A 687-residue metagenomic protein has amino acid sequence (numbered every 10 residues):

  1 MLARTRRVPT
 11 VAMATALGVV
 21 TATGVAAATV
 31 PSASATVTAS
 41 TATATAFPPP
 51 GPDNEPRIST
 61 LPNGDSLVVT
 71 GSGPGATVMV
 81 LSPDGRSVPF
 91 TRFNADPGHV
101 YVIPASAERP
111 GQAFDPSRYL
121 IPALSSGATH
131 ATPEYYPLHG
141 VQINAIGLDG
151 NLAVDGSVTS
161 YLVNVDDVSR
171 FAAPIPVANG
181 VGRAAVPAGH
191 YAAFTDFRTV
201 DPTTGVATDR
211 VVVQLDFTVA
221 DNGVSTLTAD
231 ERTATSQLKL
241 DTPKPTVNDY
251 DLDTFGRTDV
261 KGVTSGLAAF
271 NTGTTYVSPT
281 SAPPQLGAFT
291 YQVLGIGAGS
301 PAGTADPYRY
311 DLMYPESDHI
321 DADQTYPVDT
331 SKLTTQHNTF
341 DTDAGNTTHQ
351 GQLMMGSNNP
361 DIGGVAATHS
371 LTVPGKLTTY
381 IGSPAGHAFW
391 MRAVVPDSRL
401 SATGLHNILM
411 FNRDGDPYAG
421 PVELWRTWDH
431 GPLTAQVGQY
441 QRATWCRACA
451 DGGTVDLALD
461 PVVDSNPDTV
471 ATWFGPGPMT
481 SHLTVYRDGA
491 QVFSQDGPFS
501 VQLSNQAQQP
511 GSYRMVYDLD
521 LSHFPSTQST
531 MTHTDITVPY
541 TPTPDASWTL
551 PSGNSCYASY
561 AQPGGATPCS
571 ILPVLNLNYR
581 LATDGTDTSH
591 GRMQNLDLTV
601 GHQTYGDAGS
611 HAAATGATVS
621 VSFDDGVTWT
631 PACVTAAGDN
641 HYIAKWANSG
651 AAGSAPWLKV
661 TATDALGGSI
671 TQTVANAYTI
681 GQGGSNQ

Functional and structural regions predicted by a protein language model:
M1-R6, T41-T45, S685-Q687: Actinobacteria-biased recognition of intrinsically disordered, low-complexity terminal regions
M1-T38: Secretory targeting and sorting signals
V30-P56: Low-complexity, acidic Ser/Thr/Pro-rich repeat tracts that form intrinsically disordered stalk/linker regions of very
A46-R57, L61-L67, S72-Q687: Low-complexity, acidic Ser/Thr/Pro-rich "mucin-like" tracts of secreted and single-pass surface proteins
